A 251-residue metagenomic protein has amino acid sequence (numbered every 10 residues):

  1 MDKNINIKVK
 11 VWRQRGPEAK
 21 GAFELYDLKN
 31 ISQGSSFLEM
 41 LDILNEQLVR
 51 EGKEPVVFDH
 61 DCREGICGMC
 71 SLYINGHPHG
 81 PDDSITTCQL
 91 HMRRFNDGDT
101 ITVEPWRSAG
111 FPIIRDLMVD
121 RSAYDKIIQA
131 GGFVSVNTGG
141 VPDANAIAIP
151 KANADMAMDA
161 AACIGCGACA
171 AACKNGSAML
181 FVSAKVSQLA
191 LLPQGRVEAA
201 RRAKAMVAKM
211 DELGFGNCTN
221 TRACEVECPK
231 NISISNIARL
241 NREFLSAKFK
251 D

Functional and structural regions predicted by a protein language model:
K3-V9: Short structural boundary motif marking the start of a folded domain
W12, K29, I74-G76: Short strand-turn-strand beta-turns centered on an Asx-Gly dipeptide
G16-G21: Short N-terminal binding/cap micro-motifs at the start of the first secondary-structure element
F23-S36: Short, contiguous acidic and Ser/Thr-rich linear segments
S35-E54, I101-D251: Ferredoxin-type iron-sulfur electron-transfer modules in oxidoreductases and energy-metabolism complexes
V57-M69: Short, structured protein-protein interaction patches enriched in aromatics and acidic/basic residues, typified by
I74-G98, V103: Glycine-rich phosphate/adenylate-binding loop and adjacent beta-alpha elements of nucleotide- or dinucleotide-binding
